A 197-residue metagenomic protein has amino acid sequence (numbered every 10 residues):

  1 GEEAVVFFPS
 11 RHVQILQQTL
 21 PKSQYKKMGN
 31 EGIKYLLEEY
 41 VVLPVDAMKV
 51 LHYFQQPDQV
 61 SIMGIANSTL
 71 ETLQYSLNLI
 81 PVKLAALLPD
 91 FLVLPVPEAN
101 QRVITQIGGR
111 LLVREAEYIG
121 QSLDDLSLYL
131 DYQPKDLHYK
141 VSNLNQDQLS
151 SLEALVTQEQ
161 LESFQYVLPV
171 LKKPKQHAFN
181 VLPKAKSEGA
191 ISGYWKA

Functional and structural regions predicted by a protein language model:
G1-A197: Hydrophobic/aromatic-enriched cytosolic interaction surfaces used to assemble or bind macromolecules
